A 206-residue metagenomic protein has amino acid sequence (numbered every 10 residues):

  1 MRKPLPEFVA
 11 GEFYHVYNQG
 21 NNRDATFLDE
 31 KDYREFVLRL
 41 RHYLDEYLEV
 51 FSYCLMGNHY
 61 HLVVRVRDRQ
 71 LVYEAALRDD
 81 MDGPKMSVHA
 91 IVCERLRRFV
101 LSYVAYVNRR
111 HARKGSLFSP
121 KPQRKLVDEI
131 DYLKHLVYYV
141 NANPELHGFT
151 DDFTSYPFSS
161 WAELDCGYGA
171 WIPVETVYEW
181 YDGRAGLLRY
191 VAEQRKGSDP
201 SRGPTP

Functional and structural regions predicted by a protein language model:
M1-P206: Short catalytic/metal-binding and nucleic-acid-binding patches
